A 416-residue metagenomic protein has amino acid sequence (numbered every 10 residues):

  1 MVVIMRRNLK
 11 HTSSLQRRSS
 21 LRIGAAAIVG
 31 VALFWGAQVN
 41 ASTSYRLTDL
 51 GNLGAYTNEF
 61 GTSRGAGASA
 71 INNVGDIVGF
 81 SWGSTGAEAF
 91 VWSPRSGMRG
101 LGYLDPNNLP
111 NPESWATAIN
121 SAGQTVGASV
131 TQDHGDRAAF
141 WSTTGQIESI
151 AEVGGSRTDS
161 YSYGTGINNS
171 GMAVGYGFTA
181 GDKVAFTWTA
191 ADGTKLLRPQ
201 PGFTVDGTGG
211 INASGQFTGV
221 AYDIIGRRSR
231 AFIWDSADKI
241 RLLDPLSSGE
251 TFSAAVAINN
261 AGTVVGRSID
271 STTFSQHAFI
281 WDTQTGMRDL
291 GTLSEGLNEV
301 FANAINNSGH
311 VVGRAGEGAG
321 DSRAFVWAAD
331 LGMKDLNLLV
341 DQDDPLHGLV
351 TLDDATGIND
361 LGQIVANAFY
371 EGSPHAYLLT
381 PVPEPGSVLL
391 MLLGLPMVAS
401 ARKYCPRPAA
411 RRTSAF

Functional and structural regions predicted by a protein language model:
V2, R6-R7, P383-E384, R402: Positively charged n-region of N-terminal signal peptides that target proteins for export
V2, V39-P381: Residue-level hotspots at or immediately adjacent to binding/recognition sites across diverse folds
N8-A25: Bacterial N-terminal signal peptides that target proteins for export
G24-F34: Bacterial N-terminal signal peptides
A32-N40, S400-Y404: Hydrophobic membrane-targeting alpha-helices
E384-R402: A short, hydrophobic C-terminal helix/tail in secreted or cell-surface proteins
A399-F416: C-terminal membrane-anchoring or membrane-association module
